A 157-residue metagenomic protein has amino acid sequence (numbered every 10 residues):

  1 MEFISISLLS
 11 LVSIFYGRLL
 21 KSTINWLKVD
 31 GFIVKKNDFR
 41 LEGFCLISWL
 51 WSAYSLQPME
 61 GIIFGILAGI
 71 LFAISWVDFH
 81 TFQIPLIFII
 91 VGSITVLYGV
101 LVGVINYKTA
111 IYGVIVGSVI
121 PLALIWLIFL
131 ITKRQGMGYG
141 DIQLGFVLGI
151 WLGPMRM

Functional and structural regions predicted by a protein language model:
M1-M157: A membrane-topology feature that recognizes alpha-helical transmembrane segments and their immediate juxtamembrane
